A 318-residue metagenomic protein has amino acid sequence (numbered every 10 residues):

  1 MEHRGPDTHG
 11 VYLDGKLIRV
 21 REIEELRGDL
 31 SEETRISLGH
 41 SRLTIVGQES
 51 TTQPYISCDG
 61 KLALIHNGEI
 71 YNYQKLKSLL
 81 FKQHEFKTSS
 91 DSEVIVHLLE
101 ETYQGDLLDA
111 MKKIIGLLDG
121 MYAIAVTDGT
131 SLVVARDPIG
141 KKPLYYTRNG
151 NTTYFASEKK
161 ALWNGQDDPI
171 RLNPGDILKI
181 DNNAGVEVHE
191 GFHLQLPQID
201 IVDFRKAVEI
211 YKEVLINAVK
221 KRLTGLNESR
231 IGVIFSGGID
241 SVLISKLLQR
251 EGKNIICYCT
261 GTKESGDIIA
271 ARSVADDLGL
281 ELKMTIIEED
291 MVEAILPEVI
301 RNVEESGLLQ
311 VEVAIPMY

Functional and structural regions predicted by a protein language model:
M1-L64, L107-V202, E213-K220, N227-E228 (+1 more regions): N-terminal glutamine amidotransferase
G5, G68, I95, L178 (+1 more regions): Residue-level signal for inorganic ion chemistry
R42, S90, F192, G261 (+1 more regions): Residues at the C-termini of beta-strands that transition into short coil/loop
H66-D128, A135, S241, S245 (+2 more regions): Short histidine
F81-K87, Q104-G105, L162-P169, S306-G307: Short, polar/flexible loop-turn hinges at active-site or ligand-entry regions and domain interfaces
K82, S131-V133, P138-L144, G150 (+1 more regions): ATP-dependent adenylate-handling active sites, centered on carboxylate activation for C-N bond formation
I95-L99, L144-Y146, F155, I295: Adenylate-forming
